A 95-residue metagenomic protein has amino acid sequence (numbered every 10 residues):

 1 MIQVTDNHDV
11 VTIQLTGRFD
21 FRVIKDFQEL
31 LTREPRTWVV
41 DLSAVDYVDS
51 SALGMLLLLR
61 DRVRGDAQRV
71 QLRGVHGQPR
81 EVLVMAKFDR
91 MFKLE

Functional and structural regions predicted by a protein language model:
M1-Q14: Short beta-strand/loop segment at the start of cytosolic alpha/beta domains
V11-K25: Short, conserved structural micro-motifs that define repeat-unit consensus positions and nucleotide-binding loops
F21-M91: Amphipathic alpha-helical interaction surfaces in cytosolic regulatory modules
K93-E95: Short acidic-hydrophobic, aromatic-tinged amphipathic segments that line or gate anion-handling sites
